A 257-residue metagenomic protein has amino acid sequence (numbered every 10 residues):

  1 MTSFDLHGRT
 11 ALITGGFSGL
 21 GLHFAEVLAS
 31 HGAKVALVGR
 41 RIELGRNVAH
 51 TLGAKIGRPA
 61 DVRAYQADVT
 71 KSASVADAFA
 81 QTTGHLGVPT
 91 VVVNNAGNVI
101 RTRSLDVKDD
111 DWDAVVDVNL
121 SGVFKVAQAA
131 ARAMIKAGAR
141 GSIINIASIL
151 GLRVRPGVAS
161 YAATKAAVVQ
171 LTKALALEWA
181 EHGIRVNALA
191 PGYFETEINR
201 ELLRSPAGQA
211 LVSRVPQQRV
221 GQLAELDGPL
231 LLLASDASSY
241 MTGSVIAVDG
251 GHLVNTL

Functional and structural regions predicted by a protein language model:
T2, R153, L230-L231, T242-L257: Short C-terminal tail/terminal secondary-structure segment of NAD(P)H-dependent dehydrogenase/reductase domains
T10, F17-S18: Conserved glycine-rich cofactor-binding loop
R103-S104, K108-V116, N199, L211: Substrate-binding pocket helix/loop in short-chain dehydrogenase/reductase
L105, R153-A159, E181, Q218 (+1 more regions): Active-site loop immediately N-terminal to the catalytic Tyr-X3-Lys motif of short-chain dehydrogenase/reductase
A127, T164, T172: Active-site helix of classical SDR
R132, L177-E181, S239: Alpha-helical segment proximal to the catalytic Tyr-Lys
S148: Residue(s) in the substrate-gating loop at a strand-loop-helix junction that position the organic substrate next
